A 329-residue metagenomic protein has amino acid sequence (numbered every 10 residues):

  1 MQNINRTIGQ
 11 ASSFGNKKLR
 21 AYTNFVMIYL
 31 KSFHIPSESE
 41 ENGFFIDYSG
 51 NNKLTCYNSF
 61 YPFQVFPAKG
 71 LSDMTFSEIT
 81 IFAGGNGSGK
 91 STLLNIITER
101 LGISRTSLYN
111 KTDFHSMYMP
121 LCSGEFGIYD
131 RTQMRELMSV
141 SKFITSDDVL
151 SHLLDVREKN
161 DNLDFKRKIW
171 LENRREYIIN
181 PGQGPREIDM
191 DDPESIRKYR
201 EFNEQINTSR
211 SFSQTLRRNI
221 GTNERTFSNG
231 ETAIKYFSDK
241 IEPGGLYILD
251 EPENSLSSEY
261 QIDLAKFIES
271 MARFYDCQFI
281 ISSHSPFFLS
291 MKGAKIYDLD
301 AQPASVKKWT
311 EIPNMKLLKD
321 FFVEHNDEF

Functional and structural regions predicted by a protein language model:
F25-G70: N-terminal pre-Walker A segment at the start of P-loop NTPase domains
A68-S77, K240-E242: Phosphate-binding P-loop
S77-K111: Phosphate-binding glycine-rich loops of NTP-binding sites
L101-L137: Flexible phosphate/Mg2+-sensing switch loops adjacent to catalytic phosphate-binding sites
F143, N162, I169-R174, M190-P243 (+1 more regions): Conserved ABC ATPase signature
L154-P185: Internal, charge-rich low-complexity segments
G244-L246, Y275-I280: Loop/turn-to-beta-strand initiation segments
E259-Q278, S285-F329: C-terminal lobe/lid and adjacent interdomain/linker elements of RecA-like ASCE P-loop ATPase modules
